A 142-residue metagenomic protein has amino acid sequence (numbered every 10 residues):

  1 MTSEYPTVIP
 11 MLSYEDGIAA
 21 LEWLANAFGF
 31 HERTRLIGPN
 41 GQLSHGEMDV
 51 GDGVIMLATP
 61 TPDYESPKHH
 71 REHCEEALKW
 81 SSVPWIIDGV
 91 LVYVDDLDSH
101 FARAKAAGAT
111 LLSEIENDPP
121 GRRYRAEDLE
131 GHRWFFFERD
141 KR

Functional and structural regions predicted by a protein language model:
M1-M11, L21-E22, F28-L129, F137-R142: Vicinal oxygen chelate
S13-D16: Short, surface-exposed ligand-recognition loops at beta-strand->loop->(often short) alpha-helix junctions that present
